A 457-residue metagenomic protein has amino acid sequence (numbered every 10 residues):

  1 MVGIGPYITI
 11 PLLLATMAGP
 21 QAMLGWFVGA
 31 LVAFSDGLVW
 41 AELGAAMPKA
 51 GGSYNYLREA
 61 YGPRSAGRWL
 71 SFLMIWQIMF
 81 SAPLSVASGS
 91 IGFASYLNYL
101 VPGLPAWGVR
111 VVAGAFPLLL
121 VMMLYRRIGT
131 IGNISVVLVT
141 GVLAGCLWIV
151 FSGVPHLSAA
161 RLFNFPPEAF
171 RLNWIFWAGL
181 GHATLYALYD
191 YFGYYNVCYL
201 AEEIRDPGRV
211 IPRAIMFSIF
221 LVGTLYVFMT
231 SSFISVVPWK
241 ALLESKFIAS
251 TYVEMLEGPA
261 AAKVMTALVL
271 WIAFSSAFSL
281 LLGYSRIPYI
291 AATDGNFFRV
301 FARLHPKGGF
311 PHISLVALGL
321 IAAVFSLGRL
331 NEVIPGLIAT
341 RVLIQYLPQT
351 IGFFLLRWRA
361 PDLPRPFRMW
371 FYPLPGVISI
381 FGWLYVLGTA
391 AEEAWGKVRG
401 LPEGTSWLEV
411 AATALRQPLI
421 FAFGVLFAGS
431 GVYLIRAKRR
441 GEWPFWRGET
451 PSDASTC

Functional and structural regions predicted by a protein language model:
M1-P20, F34, L38, W69 (+3 more regions): Membrane-interface "cap" regions at the ends of multi-pass membrane proteins
I10, N55-P63, N98-G103, A169-R171 (+2 more regions): TM-loop-TM module centered on a large, flexible mid-protein loop between adjacent transmembrane helices in multi-pass
L12, F34-P117, M122-Y125, L270-I290 (+1 more regions): Hydrophobic transmembrane alpha-helices that form the core helical bundles of multi-pass secondary transporters
L12-A18, S88-V109, I128-V139, V264-W271 (+3 more regions): Transmembrane helix-loop boundary segments of multi-pass membrane transporters
M23, L104-G108, G114, V136-T266: Helix-loop-helix junctions that connect adjacent transmembrane segments in multi-pass membrane transporters
G108-L162, F192, I215-I219, I338-P348 (+2 more regions): Membrane-interface loop-to-helix entry segments
F151, E332, L337, R341-V342 (+1 more regions): A generic transmembrane alpha-helix motif of multi-pass inner-membrane proteins
F297-H305, T350-M369, R440: Alpha-helical transmembrane segments
